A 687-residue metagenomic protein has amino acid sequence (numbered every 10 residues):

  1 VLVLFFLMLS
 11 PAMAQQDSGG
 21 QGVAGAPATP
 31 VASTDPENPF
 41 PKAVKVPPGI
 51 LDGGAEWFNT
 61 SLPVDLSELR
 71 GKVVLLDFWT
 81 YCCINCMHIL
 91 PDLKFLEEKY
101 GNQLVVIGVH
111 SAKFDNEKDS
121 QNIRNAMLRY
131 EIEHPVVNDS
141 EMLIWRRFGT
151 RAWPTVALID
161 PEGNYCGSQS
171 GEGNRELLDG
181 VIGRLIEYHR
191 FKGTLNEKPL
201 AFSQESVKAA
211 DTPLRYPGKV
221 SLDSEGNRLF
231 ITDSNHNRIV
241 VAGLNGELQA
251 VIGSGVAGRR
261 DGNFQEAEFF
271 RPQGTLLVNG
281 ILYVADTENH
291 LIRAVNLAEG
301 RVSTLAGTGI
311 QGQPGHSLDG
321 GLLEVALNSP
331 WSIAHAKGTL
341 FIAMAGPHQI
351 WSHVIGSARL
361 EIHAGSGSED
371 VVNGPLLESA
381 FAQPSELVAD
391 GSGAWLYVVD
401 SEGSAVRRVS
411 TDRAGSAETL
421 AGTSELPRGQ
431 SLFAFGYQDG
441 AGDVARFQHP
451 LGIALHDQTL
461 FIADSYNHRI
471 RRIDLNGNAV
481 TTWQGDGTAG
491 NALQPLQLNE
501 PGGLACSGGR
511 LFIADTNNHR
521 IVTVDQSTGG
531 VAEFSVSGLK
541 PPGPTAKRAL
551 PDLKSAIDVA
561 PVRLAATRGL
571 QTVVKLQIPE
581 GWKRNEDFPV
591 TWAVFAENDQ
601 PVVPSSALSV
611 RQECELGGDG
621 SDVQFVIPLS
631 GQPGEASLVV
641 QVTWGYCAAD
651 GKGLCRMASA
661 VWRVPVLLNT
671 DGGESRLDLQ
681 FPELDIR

Functional and structural regions predicted by a protein language model:
V23-D65, L550-I557: N-terminal "domain-start" segment that seeds a small globular fold
A55, R124-D160: Short, internal strand/loop/helix patches that form the active-site neighborhood or redox-interaction surface
V64-I84, V106-I107, V640: Short active-site neighborhood of thiol/selenol oxidoreductases, capturing the structured segment around
F78-F95, G581-R584, L654: Conserved redox-active cysteine motifs that mediate thiol-disulfide chemistry, especially di-cysteine Cys-X(1-2)-Cys
M87-R129, S140-I144: Structural microenvironment flanking redox-active thiols in thiol-disulfide oxidoreductases
D160-K219, S537-P551: Thiol-/selenol-based redox modules, centered on thioredoxin-like and closely related oxidoreductase domains
E197-G218, G246-R271, R301-S329, S357-S385 (+3 more regions): Gly/Pro-rich loop segments of beta-rich domains
G246, T528-G530, S535-R687: Extracellular/lumen-exposed scaffold segments
